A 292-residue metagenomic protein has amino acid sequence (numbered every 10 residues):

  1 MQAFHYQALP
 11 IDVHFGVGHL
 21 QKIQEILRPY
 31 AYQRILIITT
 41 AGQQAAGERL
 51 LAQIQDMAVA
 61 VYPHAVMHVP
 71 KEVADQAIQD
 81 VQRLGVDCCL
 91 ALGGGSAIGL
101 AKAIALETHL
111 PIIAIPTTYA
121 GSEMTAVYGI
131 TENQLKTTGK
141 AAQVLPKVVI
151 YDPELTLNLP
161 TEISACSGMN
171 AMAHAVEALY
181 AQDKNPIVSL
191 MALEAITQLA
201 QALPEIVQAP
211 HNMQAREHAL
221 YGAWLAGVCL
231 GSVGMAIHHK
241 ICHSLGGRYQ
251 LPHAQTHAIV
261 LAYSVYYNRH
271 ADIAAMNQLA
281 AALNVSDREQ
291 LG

Functional and structural regions predicted by a protein language model:
M1-G85: ATP/NTP phosphate-donor binding region
I11, L106-L190, A195, A275-Q278: A glycine/threonine-rich phosphate-anchoring loop and its flanking beta-alpha core in nucleotide/phosphate-binding
L20-I23, Q43-E48, K71, S96-A103 (+3 more regions): Short glycine/serine/threonine-rich phosphate/pyrophosphate-binding segments that cradle anionic phosphate groups
V81-I104, T108-Y119: A short, small-residue-rich loop immediately preceding and capping a beta-strand
K102-P111, S232-V233, R248-Y249, N268: Alpha-helix C-terminal capping segments
I196-C242: Oxyanion-binding "anion nests"
R248-G292: Gly/Pro-rich interdomain helix-loop hinge
